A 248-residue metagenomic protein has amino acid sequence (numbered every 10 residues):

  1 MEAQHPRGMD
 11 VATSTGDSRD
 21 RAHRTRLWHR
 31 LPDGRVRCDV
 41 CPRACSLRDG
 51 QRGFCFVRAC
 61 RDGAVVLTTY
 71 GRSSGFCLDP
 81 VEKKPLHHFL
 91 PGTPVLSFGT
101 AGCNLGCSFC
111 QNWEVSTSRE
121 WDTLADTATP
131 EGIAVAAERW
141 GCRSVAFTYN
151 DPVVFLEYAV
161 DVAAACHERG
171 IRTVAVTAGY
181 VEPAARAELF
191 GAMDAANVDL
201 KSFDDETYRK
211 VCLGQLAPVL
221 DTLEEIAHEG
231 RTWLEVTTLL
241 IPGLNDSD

Functional and structural regions predicted by a protein language model:
Q4-H5: Low-complexity, intrinsically disordered or signal/transmembrane-proximal segments
M9-T100, W113-T117: N-terminal [4Fe-4S]-dependent radical SAM core
P32-R35, D39, D49, A101-N104 (+4 more regions): Electropositive phosphate-/nucleotide-binding environments in soluble metabolic enzymes
D39, A101, L105-S108, A164 (+1 more regions): Core alpha-helical elements of the protein kinase catalytic domain, predominantly the helix directly N-terminal
K84-V95, L105, E157-V160, A164: Short flanking/linker segments adjacent to small metal-binding domains or redox-active Cys/His motifs
T93-A101, L105-G141: Glycine-rich active-site/cofactor-binding loop and its immediate structural neighborhood
T127-D248: Conserved AdoMet/S-adenosylmethionine-binding subsite of the radical SAM
